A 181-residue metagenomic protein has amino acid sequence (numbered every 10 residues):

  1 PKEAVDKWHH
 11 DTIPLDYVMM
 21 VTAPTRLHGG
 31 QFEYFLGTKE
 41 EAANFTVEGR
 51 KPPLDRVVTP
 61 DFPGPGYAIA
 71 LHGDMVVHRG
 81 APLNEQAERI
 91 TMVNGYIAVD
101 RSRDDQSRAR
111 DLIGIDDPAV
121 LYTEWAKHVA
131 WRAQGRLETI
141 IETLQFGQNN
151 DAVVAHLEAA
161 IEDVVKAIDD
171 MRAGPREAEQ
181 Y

Functional and structural regions predicted by a protein language model:
P1-G30: Conserved double-stranded beta-helix
E3, D16, E33, E40-E41 (+7 more regions): Glutamate identity and glutamate-enriched acidic tracts
M19-M20, M75, M92, M171: Detector for methionine-enriched segments
G30-G135: Catalytic core of Fe(II)/2-oxoglutarate
V99, D105-Y181: Intrinsically disordered terminal extensions flanking catalytic oxygenase cores
